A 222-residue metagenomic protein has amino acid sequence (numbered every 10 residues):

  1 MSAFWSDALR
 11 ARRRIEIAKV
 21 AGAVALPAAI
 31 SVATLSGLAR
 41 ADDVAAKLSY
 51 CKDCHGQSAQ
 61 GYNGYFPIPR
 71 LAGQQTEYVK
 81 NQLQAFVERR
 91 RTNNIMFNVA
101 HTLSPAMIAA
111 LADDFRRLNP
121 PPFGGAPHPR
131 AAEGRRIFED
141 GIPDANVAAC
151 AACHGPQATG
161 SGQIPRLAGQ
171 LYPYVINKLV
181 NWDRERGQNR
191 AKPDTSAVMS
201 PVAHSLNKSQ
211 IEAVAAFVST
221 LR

Functional and structural regions predicted by a protein language model:
M1-K19: N-terminal secretory signal peptides that target proteins for export/translocation
A23-L38: C-terminal segment of classical bacterial N-terminal signal peptides
L35-L48, S58-P67, R117-D144, P165: Electrostatic cytochrome c docking/interface patches
D43-R89, N93: The feature marks the first
S49-Q57, L111, V147-Q157, V214: The canonical Cys-X-X-Cys-His
H55, V87, F138, H154 (+2 more regions): Protein kinase-like catalytic domain
Y62-R70, A85-A126, S161-R166, E185-R222: Axial heme c-ligation environment in periplasmic c-type cytochrome domains
G73-Q75, Q82, G169-Y172, K178: Extracellular/lumenal glycan-associated surfaces
